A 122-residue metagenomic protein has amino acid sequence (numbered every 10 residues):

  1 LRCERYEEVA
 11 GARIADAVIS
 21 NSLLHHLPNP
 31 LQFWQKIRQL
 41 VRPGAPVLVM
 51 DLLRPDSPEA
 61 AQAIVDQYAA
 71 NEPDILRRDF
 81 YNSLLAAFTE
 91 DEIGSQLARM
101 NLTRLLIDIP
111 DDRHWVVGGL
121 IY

Functional and structural regions predicted by a protein language model:
L1-E8: Conserved SAM-binding strand-loop segment of SAM-dependent methyltransferases
G11, F33-K36, T89, I93: Hydrophobic alpha-helical packing elements
A15-D16: Local beta-strand N-terminus motif with an aromatic residue
I19: A conserved beta-strand element that flanks and buttresses the S-adenosyl-L-methionine
H25-H26: A short His-aromatic
L31-P46: A short glycine-rich, Lys/Arg-flanked "PGG" loop and its adjoining helix->strand segment in the class I
M50-P110, H114-V116: C-terminal alpha-helical "lid/dimerization" subdomain adjacent to the S-adenosyl-L-methionine
G119-Y122: Active-site beta-strand termini and strand-to-loop segments that position acidic
